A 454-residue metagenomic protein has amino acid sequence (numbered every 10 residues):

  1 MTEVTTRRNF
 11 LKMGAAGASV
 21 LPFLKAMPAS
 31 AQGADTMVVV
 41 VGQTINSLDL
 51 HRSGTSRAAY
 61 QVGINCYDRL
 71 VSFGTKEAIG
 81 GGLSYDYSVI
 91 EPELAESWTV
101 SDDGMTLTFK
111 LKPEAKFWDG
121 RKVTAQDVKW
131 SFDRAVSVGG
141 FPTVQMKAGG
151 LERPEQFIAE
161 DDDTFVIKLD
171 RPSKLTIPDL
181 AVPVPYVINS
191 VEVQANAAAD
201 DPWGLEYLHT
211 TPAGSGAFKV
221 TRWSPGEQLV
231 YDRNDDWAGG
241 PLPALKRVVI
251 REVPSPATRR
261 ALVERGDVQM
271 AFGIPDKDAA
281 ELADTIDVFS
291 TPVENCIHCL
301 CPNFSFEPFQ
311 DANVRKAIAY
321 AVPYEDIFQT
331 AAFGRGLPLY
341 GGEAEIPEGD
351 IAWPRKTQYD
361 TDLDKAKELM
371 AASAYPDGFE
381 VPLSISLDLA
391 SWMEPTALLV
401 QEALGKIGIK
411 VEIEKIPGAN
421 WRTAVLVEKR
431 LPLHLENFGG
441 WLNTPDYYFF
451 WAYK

Functional and structural regions predicted by a protein language model:
V40-D102, D133, A213-S215: N-terminal lobe/hinge region of extracytoplasmic solute-binding protein
R52, G341-I346, N420-K454: Acidic-aromatic pocket-rim loops
R52, T176-L180, E281, V293 (+3 more regions): Periplasmic-binding protein-like
F73-G80, S84-Y85, V89, P183-P243 (+3 more regions): Gly/Pro-rich hinge or "lid" segments in bacterial periplasmic/extracellular proteins
E96-P142, E160, V166-K168, R259-L262 (+1 more regions): Aromatic- and charge-enriched surface segment that lines or borders ligand/interaction sites
K110, Q145-A197, R222-S224: Surface-exposed binding/hinge segments that line and control ligand-binding clefts or catalytic entry sites
E206-H209, N234-E281, K410: Ligand-site clamp/hinge motif
F218, L337-A372, L389-P395: Structural transition elements
